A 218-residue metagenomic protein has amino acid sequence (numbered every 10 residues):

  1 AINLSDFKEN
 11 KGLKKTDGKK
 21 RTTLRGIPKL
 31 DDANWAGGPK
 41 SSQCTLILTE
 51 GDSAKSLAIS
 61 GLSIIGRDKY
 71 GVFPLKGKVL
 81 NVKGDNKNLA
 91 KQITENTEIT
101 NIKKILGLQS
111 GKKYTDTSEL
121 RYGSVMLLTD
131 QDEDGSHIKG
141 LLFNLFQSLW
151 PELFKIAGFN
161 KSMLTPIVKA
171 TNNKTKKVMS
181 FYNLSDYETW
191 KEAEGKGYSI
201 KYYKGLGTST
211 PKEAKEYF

Functional and structural regions predicted by a protein language model:
A1-D6, G158-D186: Short, conserved secondary-structure transition motifs
A1-N86, Y114-T117, G123-S124: GHKL-family ATPase ATP-binding module
T16, K20, Q92, D132 (+1 more regions): Conserved phosphate/pyrophosphate-binding and hydrolysis machinery centered on Walker-type P-loop NTPases, extending
K55-A58, D134-S136, T210: SF2 helicase motor core recognition
L57-L62, L141, E213-F218: Short active-site loop/helix that positions an aromatic residue
I64, D68-A170, K174: Conserved structured catalytic cores and adjacent interaction surfaces of nucleotide-binding/hydrolyzing enzymes
V178-F218: C-terminal or mid-to-C-terminal helical accessory/interaction module adjacent to the motor/catalytic core
